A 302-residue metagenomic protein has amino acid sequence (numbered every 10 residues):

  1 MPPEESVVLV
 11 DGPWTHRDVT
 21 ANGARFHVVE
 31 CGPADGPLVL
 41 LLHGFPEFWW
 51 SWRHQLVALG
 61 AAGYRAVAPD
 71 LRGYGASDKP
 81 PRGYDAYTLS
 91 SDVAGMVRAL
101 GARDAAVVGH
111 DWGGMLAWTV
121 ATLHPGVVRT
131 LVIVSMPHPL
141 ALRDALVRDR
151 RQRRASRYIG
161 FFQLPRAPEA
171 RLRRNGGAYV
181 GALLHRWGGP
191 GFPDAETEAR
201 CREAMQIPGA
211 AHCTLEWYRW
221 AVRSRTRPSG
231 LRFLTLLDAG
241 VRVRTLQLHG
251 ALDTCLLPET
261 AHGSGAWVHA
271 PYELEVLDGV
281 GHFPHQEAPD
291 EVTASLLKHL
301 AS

Functional and structural regions predicted by a protein language model:
P2-T15, A24-F26, V67, Y74-V108 (+1 more regions): Flexible "cap/lid" subdomain of the alpha/beta-hydrolase fold that forms the substrate-access gate
T20-N22, G32-A34, V39, L237-V241: Short, flexible hinge/linker loops that cap or flank conserved catalytic cores
E30-A76: Conserved HGGG/HGGXW glycine-rich cap/lid loop of the alpha/beta-hydrolase fold
P33-A34, A99-R103, H299: Glycine-rich phosphate-binding loop signature in dinucleotide/nucleotide-binding domains
G44, D111, Q286-E287: Conserved acidic functional residues
Q55, V120, S295-H299: Hydrophobic residues on the short alpha-helix immediately C-terminal to a glycine-rich phosphate/catalytic loop
V93, V97, V292, L296 (+1 more regions): Hydrophobic "lid"/C-terminal helical patch of Rossmann-like NAD(P)-dependent dehydrogenase/epimerase domains
V280-P289: Catalytic histidine-centered segment of alpha/beta-hydrolase-like enzymes
